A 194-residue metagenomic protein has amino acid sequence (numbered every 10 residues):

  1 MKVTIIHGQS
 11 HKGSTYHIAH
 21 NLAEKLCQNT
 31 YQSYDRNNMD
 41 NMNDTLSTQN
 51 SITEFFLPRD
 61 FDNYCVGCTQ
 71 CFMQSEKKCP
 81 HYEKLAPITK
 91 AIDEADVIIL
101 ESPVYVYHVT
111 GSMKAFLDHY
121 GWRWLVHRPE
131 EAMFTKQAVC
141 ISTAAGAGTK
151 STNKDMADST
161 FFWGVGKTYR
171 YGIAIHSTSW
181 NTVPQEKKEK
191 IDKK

Functional and structural regions predicted by a protein language model:
M1-L125, P129, E189-K194: N-terminal beta1-alpha1-beta2 submodule of the flavodoxin-like/Rossmannoid cofactor-binding fold
I6, L100, C140, S179-T182: Short coil/turn segments at secondary-structure junctions
D40-N43, G166-K194: Glycine-rich phosphate/pyrophosphate-binding loop and the adjoining helix
Q49-F56, V165-I173: Short beta-strand elements in bilobed, periplasmic/extracellular small-molecule ligand-binding domains
P58-F61, A145, I173-S177: Glycine-rich beta-alpha junction loops
G111, T149-K154, N181-V183: A short secondary-structure junction signal
P129-G172: Short, glycine-/small-residue-rich phosphate/pyrophosphate-handling segment
